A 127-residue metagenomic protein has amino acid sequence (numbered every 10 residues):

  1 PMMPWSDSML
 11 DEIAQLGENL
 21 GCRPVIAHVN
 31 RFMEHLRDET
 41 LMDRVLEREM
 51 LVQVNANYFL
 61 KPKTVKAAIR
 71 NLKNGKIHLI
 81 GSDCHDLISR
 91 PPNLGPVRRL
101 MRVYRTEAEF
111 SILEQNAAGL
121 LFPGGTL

Functional and structural regions predicted by a protein language model:
P1-M3, V29-F32, N55-F59, C84-L87 (+1 more regions): Active-site beta-loop-alpha junctions enriched in small/polar residues
P1-Q53: Extended substrate/RNA-proximal surfaces in nucleic-acid metabolism proteins
L10-D11, D38-E39, V65, P91-G95: Conserved strand-to-helix beginnings and helix N-cap segments that scaffold or border functional pockets
L60-T64, L87-P92, L121: Short active-site-adjacent structural elements
K76-P92: Short acidic/histidine-rich active-site segments
G95-L127: Mid-to-C-terminal alpha-helical segments outside catalytic/metal-binding sites
